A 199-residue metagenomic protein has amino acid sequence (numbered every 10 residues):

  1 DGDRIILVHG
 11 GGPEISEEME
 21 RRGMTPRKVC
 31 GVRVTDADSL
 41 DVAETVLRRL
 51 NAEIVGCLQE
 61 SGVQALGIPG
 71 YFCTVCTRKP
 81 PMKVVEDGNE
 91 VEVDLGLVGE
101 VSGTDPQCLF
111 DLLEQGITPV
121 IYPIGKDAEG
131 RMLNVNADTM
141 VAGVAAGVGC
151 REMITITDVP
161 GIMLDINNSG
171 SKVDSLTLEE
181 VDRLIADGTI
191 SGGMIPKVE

Functional and structural regions predicted by a protein language model:
D1-E199: Nucleotide/pyrophosphate-binding catalytic subdomain
